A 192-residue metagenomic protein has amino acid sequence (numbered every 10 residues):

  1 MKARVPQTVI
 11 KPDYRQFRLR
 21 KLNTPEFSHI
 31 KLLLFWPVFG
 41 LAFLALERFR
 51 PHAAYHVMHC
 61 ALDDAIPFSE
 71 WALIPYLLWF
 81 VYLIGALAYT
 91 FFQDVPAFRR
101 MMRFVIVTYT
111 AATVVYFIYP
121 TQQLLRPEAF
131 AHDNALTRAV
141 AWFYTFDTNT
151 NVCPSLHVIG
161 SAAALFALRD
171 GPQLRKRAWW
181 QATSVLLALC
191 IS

Functional and structural regions predicted by a protein language model:
K2-L83, E128-A131: N-terminal transmembrane-helix/juxtamembrane module of multi-pass inner/ER membrane proteins
N23-F27, Y89-M102, D170-R177: Membrane-interface helix-boundary motifs at transmembrane edges
F27-F35, R99-V107, W179-L186: Alpha-helical transmembrane segments of integral membrane proteins
A42-R50, A111-L125: C-terminal TM-helix exit segments that contain a strictly Trp-centered aromatic cap at the helix terminus
L62-I74, T137-V152: Short aromatic-rich membrane-water interface segments that cap or initiate transmembrane helices in multi-pass membrane
L73-L87, T110, G160-A163: Hydrophobic alpha-helical transmembrane segments
G85-I118, S184: Interfacial segments of alpha-helical transmembrane regions
V140-S192: Membrane-embedded catalytic cores of phosphoryl/pyrophosphoryl-handling enzymes
